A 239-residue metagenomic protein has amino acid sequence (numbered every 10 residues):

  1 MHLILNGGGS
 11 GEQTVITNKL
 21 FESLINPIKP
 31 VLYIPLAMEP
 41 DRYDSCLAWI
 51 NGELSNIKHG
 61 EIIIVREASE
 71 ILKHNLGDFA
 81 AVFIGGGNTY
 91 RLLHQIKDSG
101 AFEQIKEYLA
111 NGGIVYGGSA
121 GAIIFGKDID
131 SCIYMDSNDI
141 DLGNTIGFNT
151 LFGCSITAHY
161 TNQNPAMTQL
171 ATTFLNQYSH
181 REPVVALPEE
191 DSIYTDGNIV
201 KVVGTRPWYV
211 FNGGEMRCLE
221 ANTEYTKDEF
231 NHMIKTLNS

Functional and structural regions predicted by a protein language model:
M1-N26, M38-A48, S131, M135-S239: C-terminal and late-domain segments of enzyme folds
V15-H74: ATP/NTP phosphate-donor binding region
N75, S99-G112: Catalytic-core regions built around general acid/base machinery
F79: An anion/phosphate-binding loop that grips the pyrophosphate of nucleotide cofactors and donors
F83-G86, L109-D128: Catalytic nucleophile loop
T89-S99: Glycine/threonine-rich flexible loop motifs
Y90, A122-F125, S192-Y194: Short, active-site-adjacent cap segments at secondary-structure transitions
